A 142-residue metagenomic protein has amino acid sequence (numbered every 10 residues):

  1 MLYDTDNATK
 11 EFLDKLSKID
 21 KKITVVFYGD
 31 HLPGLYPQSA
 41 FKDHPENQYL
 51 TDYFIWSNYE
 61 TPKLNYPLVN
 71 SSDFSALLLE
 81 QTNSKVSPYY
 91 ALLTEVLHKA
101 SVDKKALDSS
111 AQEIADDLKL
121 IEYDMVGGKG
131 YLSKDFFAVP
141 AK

Functional and structural regions predicted by a protein language model:
M1-K142: Solvent-exposed soluble domains appended to multi-pass membrane proteins
